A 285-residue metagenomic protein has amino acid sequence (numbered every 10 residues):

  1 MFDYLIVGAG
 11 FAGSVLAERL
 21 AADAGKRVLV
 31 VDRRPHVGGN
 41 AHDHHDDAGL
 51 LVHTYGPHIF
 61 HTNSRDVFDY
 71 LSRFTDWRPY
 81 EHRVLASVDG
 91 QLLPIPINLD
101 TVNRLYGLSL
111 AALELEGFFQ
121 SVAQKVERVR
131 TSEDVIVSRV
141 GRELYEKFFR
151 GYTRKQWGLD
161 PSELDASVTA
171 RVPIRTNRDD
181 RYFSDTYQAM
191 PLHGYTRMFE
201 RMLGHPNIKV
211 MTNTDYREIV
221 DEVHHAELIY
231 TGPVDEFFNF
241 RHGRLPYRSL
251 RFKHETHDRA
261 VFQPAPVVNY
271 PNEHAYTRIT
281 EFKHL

Functional and structural regions predicted by a protein language model:
M1-A12, L29: Beta1/beta-strand and adjacent pyrophosphate-binding region of the FAD-binding site in flavoprotein oxidoreductases
A12-G13, V37: Hydrophobic/small residue at the entry helix of a nucleotide-binding pocket
E18-D47: Glycine-rich FAD pyrophosphate-binding loop
D23, T214-L285: Mid-domain catalytic core of redox enzymes that form a hydrophobic substrate pocket/lid adjacent to a catalytic redox
R27, L51, D76, N207-K209: Conserved beta-strand segments of alpha/beta enzyme cores
A41-H44, I97-L99, G243: Short aromatic-enriched loop/helix-cap "lid" or pocket-rim segments at secondary-structure transitions that line
A48-V122: Dinucleotide-binding Rossmann-like beta1-alpha1 core, especially the glycine-rich loop that anchors the ADP
D89-P94, L99-E227, T231-F238: Active-site/ligand-binding neighborhood in enzyme catalytic cores
